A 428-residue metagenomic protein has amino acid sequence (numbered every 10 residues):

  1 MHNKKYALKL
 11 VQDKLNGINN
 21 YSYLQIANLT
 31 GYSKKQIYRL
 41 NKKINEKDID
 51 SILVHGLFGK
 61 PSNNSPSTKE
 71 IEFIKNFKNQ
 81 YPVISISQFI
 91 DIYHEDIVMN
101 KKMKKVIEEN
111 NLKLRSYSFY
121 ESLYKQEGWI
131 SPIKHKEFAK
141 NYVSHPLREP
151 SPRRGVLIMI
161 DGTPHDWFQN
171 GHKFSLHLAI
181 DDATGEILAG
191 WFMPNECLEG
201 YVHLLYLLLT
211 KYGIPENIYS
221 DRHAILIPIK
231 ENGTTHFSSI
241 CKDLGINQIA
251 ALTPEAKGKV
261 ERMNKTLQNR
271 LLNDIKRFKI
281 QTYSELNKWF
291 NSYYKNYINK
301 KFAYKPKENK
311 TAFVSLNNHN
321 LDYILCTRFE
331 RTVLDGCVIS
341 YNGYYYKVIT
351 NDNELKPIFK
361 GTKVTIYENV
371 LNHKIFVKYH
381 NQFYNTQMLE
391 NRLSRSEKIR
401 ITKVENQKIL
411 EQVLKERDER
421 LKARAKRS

Functional and structural regions predicted by a protein language model:
H2-Y21, I71-Q80: Short, amphipathic alpha-helical "recognition" segments used to contact nucleic acids or chromatin
S22-T30, F89: Short alpha-helical "recognition helix" segments of helix-turn-helix
K35-Y38, S118: Key DNA-contact positions within bacterial/archaeal DNA-binding proteins
I49-I160, H165, T235, V314-N317: Basic, flexible linker segments flanking DNA-binding modules in nucleic acid-interacting mobile-element proteins
Y93, H236-Y323: Charged alpha-helix within mobile-element recombinases
S118, S122-I187, P194, L198-E216 (+2 more regions): Mobile-element integrase/transposase regions, centering on the N-terminal DNA-binding/Zn-coordinating module
L209-E231: Acidic/histidine-rich, metal-coordinating catalytic segments
K295-S428: C-terminal, beta-rich DNA-binding module of retroviral/retroelements integrases
